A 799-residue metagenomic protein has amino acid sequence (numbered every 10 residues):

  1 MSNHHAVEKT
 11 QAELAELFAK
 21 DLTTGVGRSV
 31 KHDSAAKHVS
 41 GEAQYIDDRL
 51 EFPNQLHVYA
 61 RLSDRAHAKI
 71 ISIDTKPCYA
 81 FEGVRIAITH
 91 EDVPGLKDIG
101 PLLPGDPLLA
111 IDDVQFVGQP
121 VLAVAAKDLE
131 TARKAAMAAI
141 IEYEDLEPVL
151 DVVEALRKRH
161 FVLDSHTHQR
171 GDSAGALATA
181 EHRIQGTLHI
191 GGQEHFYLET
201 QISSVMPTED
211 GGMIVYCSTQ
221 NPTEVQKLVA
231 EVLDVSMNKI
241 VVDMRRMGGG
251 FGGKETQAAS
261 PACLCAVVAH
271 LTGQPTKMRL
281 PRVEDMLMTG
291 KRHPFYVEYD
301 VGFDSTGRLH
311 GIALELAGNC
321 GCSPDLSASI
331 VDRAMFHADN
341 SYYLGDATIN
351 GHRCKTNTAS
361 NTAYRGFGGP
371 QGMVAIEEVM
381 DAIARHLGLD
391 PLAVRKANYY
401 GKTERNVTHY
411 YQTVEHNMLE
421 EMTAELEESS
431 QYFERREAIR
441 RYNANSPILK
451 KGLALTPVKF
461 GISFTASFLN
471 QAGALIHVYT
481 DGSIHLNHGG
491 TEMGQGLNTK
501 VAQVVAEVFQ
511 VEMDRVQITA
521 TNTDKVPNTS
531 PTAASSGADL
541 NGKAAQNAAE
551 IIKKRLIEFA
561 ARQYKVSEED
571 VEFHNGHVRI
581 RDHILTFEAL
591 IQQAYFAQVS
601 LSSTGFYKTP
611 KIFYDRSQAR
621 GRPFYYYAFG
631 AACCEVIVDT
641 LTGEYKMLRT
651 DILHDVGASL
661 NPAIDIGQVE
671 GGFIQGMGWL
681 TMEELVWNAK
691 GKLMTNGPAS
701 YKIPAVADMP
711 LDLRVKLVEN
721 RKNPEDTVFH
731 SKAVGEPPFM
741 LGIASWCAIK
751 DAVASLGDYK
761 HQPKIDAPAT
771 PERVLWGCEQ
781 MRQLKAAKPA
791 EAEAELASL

Functional and structural regions predicted by a protein language model:
M1-S165, R183-G186, L271: Flexible, low-hydrophobicity surface segments
H5-V7, H90-E91, D234-K239, A269-T276 (+4 more regions): C-terminal catalytic domains of large/alpha subunits in multi-subunit enzymes
R28, D33-G41, H166-S203, P294-V379 (+5 more regions): Glycine-rich loop/linker segments at domain edges
D33-K37, V58, M137-E144, Q220 (+7 more regions): Extended active-site and interfacial segments that coordinate phosphate-rich ligands in large catalytic machineries
A43, I202-P207, Y296-S305, G311-L316 (+6 more regions): Short beta-strand elements
K127, Q274-C320, K543-E572, G576: Phosphate/diphosphate-binding loops
V153-L233, Y399-S483, M694-D708, D712-K716: Helix-loop-helix junctions that connect adjacent transmembrane helices in secondary transporters/permeases, recognized
G248-G273, K277-R279, L497-V505: Thiamine diphosphate
